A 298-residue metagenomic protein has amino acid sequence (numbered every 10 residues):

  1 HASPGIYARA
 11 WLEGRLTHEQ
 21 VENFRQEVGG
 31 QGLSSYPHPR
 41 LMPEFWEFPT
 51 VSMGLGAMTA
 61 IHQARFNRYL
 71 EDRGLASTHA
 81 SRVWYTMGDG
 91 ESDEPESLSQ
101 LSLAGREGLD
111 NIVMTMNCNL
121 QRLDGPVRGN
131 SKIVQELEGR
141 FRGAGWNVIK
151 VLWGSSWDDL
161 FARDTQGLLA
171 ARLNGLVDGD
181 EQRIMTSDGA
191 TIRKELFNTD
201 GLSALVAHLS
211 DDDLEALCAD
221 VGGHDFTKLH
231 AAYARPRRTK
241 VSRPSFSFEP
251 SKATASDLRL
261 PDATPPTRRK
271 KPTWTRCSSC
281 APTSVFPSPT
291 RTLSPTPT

Functional and structural regions predicted by a protein language model:
H1-E107, S131: Cofactor-binding active-site loop characterized by glycine-rich and histidine/acidic residues
P4, L109, T273-C277: Short, structured coil/loop segments at alpha-helix boundaries
Y7, T115, S247: Residues in well-ordered beta-strands of folded domains
L16-T17, Y69-H79, A104-I112, G139-I149 (+2 more regions): Secondary-structure transition/capping motifs at alpha-helix termini and the adjoining loop/turn into the next element
W84-M87, V113, S245: Hydrophobic "anchor" residues on beta-strands that sit immediately upstream of conserved functional sites
N111-N119: Short internal beta-strands
C118-T298: Long, well-ordered, tryptophan-enriched scaffold segments
